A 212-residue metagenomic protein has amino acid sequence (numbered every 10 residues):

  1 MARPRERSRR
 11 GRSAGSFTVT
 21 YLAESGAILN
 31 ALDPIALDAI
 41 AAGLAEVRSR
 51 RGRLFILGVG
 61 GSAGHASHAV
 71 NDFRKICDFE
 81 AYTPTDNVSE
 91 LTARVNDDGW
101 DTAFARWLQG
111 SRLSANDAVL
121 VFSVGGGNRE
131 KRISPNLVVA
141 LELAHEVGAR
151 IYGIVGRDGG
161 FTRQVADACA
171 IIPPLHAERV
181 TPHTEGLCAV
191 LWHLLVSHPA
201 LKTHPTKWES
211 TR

Functional and structural regions predicted by a protein language model:
A2-L32: Generic N-terminal amphipathic, Lys/Arg-enriched alpha-helix
G43-A118: Glycine-rich, small/polar surface segments that engage phosphate groups of diverse ligands
V59-G64, G126-N128, G159: Gly/Ser/Thr-rich loops at beta-strand to alpha-helix junctions that form or flank small-molecule/cofactor-binding
R74, V138-H145: Surface-exposed amphipathic alpha-helices with a cationic face
T85, S123, G153-V155: Short beta-strand/turn micro-motifs composed of small residues that flank or help shape donor/cofactor-binding pockets
G127-L137: Glycine/threonine-rich flexible loop motifs
E146, V155-W208, R212: Short alpha-helices
